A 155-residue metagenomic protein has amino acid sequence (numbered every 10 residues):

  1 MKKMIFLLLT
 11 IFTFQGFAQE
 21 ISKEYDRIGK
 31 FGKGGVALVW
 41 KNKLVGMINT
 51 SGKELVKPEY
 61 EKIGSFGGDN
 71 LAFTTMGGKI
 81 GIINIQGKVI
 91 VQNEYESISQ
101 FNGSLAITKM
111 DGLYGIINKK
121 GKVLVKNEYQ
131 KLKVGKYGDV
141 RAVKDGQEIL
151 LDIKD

Functional and structural regions predicted by a protein language model:
M1-E20: Bacterial Sec-dependent N-terminal signal peptides
Q19-D155: Residue-level detector of conserved, function-critical positions
